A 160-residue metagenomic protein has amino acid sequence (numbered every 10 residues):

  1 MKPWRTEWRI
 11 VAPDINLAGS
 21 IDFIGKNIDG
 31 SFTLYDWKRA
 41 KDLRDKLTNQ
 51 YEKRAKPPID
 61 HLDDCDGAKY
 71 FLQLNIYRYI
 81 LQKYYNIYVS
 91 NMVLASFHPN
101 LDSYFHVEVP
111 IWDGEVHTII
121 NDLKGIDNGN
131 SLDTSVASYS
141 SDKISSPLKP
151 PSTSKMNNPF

Functional and structural regions predicted by a protein language model:
M1-P57: Catalytic cores of nuclease domains that cleave nucleic-acid phosphodiester backbones
D63-L72, I76-F160: Metal-dependent nuclease catalytic regions and adjoining charged, substrate-binding loops involved in nucleic-acid end
